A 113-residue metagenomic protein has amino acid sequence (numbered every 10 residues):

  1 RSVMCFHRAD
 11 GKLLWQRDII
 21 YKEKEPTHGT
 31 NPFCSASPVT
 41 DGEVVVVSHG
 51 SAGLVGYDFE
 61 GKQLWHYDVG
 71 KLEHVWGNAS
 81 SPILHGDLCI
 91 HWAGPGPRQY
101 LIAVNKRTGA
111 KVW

Functional and structural regions predicted by a protein language model:
R1-W113: Noncatalytic, solvent-exposed loop/strand surfaces of beta-propeller-type extracellular/periplasmic domains
